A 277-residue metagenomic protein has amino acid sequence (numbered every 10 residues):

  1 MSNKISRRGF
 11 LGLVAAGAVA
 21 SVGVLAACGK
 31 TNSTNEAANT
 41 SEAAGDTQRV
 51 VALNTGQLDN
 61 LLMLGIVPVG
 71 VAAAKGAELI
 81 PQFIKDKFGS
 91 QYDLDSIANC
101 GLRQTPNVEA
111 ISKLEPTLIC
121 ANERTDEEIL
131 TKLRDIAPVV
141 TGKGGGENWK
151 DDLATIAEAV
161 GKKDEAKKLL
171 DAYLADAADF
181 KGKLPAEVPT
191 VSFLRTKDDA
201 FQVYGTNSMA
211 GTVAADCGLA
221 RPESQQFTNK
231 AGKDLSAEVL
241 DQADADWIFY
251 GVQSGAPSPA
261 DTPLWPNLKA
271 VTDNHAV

Functional and structural regions predicted by a protein language model:
M1-A18: N-terminal secretory signal peptides and thylakoid transit peptides that target proteins across membranes
L25-A37: Bacterial lipoprotein signal-peptidase II cleavage site
A37-V50: Post-signal peptide N-terminal segment of mature Sec-exported envelope proteins
R49-L64, A166-A220: Basic- and aromatic-lined ligand-binding clefts that recognize polyanionic substrates
G56-D59, A74-A77, T125-E128, G146-N148 (+2 more regions): Solvent-exposed loop/turn segments at secondary-structure junctions within structured extracellular/periplasmic domains
L58-A110: A short, structured surface patch at a secondary-structure boundary
F88-T141, L184-R195, Q202-A276: Binding-cleft/active-site segments that stabilize strongly anionic ligands or cofactors
E128-D198: Extracytoplasmic substrate-binding proteins
